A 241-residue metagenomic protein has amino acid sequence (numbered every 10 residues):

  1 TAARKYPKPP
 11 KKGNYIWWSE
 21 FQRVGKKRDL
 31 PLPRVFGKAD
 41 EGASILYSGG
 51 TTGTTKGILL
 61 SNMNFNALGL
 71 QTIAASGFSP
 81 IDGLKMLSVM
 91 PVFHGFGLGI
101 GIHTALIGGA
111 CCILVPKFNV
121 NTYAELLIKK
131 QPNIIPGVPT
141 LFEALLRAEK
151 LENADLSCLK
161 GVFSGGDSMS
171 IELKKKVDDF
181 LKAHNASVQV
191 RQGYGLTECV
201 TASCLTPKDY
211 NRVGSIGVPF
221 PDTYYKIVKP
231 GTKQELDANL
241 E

Functional and structural regions predicted by a protein language model:
T1-A39: ANL superfamily adenylate-forming
G25-E41, I45-S88, A110, V188: Conserved adenylate-forming
R34-G37, G214-F220: Short Gly/Pro-enriched turn/cap motifs at secondary-structure boundaries
G42, S48-T51, M86, V92 (+5 more regions): Conserved S/T- and glycine-rich ATP-binding loop of Class I adenylate-forming
N66-K85, F93-I134, A148-E149: Conserved AMP-binding/adenylation subdomain of ANL enzymes
P132-G137, L146-V213, Y224: Gly/Ser/Thr-rich phosphate-binding loop
K226-E241: Conserved beta-loop-beta connector loops within the AMP-binding
